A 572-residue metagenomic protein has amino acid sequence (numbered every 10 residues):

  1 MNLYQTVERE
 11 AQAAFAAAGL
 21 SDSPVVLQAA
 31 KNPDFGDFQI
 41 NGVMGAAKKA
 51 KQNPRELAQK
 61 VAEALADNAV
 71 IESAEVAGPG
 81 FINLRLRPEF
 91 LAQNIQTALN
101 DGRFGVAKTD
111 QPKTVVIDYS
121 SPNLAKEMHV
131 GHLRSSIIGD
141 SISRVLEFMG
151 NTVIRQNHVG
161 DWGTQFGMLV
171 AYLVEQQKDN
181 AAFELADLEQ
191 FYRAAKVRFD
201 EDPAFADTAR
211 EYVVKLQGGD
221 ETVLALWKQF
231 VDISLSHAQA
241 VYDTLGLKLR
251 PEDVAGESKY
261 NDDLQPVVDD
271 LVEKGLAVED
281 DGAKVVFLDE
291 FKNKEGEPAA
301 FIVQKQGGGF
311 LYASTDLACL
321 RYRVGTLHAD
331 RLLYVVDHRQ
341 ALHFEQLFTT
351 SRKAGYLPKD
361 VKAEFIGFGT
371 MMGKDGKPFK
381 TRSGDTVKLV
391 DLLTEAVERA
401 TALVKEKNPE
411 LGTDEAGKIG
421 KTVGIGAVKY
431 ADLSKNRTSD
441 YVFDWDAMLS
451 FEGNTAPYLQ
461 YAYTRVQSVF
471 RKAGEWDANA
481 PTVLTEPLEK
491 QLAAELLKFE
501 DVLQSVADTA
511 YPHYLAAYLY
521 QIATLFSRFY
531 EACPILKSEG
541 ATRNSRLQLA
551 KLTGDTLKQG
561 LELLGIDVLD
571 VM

Functional and structural regions predicted by a protein language model:
M1-A92, T109-M572: Non-catalytic interaction-recognition regions
F90, N94-G105: Secondary-structure boundary elements
